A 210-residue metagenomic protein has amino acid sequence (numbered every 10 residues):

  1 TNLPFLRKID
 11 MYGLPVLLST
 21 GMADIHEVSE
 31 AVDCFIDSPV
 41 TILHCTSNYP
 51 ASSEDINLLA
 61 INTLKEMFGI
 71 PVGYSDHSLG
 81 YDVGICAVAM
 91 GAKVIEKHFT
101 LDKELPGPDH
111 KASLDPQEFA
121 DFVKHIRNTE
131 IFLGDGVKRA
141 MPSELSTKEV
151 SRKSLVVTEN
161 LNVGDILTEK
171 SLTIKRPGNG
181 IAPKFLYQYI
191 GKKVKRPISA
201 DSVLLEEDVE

Functional and structural regions predicted by a protein language model:
T1-E210: Catalytic cores and adjacent flexible loops of soluble metabolic enzymes that perform enolate/carbanion chemistry on
